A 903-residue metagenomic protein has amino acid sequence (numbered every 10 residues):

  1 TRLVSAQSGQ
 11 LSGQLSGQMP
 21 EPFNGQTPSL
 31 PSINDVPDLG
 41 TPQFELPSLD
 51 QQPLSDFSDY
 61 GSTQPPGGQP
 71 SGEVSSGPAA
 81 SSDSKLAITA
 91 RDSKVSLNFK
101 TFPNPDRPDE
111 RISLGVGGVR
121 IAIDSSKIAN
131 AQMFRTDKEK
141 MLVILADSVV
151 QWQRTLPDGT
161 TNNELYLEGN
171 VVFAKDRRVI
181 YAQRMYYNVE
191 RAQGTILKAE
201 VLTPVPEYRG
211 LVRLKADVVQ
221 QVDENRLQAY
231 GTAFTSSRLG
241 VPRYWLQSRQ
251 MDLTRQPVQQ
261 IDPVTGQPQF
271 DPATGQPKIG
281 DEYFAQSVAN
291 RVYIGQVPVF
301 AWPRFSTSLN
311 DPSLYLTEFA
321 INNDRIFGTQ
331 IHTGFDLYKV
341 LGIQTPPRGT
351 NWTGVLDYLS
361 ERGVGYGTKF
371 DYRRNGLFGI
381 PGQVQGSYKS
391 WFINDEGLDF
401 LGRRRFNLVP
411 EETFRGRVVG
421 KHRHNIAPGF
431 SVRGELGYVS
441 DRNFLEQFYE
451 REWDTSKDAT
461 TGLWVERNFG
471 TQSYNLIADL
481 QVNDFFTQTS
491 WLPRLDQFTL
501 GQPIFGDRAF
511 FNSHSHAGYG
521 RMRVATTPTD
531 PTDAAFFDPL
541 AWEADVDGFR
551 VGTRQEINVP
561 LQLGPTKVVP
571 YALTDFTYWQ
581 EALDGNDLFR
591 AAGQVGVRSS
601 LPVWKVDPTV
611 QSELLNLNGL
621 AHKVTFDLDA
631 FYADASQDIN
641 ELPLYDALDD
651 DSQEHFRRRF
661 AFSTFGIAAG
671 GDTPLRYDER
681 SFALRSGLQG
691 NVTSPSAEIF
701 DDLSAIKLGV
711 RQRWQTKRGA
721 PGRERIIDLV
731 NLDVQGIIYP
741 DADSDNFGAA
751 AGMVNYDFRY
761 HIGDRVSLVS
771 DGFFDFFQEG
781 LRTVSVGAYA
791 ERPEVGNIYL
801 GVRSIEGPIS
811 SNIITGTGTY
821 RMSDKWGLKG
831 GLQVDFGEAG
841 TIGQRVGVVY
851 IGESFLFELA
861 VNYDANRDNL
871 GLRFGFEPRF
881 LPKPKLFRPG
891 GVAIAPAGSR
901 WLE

Functional and structural regions predicted by a protein language model:
T1-L3: C-terminal segment of classical bacterial N-terminal signal peptides
Q10-M19: Long, intrinsically disordered low-complexity tandem-repeat segments
G13, P28-P31, P37: Conserved positions within tandem-repeat grammars
V36-P42: Long, serine/threonine/proline-rich intrinsically disordered regions in eukaryotic cortical polarity
P42-L46, D59-F102, D106-P108, R184-T195 (+2 more regions): Outer-membrane beta-barrel proteins and related beta-barrel translocases across Gram-negative bacteria
L54-D56: Cytosolic, low-complexity regulatory segments enriched in Ser/Pro/Gly with interspersed Lys/Arg in eukaryotic signaling
D106-L145, V150-A174, V179, Y187 (+6 more regions): Structural recognition of beta-strand segments within beta-rich domains
